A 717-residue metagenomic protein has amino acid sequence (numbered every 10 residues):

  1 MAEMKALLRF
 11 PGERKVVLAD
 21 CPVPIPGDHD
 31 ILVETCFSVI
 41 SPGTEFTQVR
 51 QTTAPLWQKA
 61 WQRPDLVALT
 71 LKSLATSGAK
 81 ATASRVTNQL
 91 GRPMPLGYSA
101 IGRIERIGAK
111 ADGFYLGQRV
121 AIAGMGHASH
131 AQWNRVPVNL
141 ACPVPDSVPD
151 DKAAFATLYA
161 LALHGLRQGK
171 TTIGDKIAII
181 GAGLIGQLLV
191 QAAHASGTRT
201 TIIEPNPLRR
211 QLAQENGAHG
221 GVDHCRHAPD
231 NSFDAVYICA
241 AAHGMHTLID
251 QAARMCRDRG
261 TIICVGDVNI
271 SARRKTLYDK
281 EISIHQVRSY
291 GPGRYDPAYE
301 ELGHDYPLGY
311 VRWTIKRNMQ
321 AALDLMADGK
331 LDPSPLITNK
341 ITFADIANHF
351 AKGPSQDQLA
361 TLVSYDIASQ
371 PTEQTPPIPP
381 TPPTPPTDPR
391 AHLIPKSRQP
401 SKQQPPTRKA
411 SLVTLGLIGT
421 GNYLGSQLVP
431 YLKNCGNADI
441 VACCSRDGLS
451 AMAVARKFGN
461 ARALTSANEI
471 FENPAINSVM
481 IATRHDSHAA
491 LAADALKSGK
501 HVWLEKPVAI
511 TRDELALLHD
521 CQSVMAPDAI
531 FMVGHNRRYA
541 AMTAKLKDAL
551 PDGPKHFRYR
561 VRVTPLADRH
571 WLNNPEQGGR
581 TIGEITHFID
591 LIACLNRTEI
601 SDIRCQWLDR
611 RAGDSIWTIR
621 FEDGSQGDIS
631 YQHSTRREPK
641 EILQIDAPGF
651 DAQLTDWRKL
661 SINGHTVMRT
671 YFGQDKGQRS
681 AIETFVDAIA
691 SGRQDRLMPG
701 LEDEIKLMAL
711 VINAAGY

Functional and structural regions predicted by a protein language model:
P24-V39, Q48-M125: Glycine-rich beta-strand-centered segment in the early N-terminal region that forms part of a ligand/cofactor-binding
G126-H127, D151-D223: Mid-domain Rossmann-like dinucleotide-binding core that forms the NAD(H)/NADP(H) cofactor-binding site
C239-L248, R462-H519: Beta-loop-alpha module in the N-terminal Rossmann-like domain of NAD(P)-dependent dehydrogenases, especially those
D279-E281, Q404-V413, W607-R610, E622-V686: NAD(P)-dinucleotide binding in Rossmann-like oxidoreductases
T338, A344-A347, D568-E638: Rossmann-like dinucleotide-binding domain that binds NAD(P)(H)
K352-S364, P371-R408, S478, E622 (+1 more regions): C-terminal helix-rich "cap/oligomerization" subdomain common to oxidoreductases
P377-F458: N-terminal Rossmann-like dinucleotide-binding module
A509-R569: A contiguous active-site-proximal alpha/beta segment in oxidoreductase catalytic domains
